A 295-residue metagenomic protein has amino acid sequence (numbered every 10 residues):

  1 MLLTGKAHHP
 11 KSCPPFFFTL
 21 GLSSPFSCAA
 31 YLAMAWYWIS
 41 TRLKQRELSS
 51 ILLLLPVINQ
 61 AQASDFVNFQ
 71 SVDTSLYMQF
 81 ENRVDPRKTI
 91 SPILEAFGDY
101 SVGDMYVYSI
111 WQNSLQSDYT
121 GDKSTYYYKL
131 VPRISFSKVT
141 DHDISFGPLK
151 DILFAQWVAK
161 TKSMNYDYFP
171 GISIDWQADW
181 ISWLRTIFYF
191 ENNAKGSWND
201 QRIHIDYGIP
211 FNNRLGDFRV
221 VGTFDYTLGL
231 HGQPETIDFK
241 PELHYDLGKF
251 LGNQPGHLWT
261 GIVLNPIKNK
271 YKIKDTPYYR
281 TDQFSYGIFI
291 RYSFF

Functional and structural regions predicted by a protein language model:
M1-V67: Cleavable N-terminal export/targeting peptides
Q62-N113: Short glycine/proline- and aromatic-enriched beta-strand/turn motifs that initiate or cap beta-hairpins
S64-Q70, V102-Y106, F136-L153, Q177-R185 (+2 more regions): Short loop/turn motifs that connect adjacent beta-strands in outer-membrane beta-barrel proteins
T74-F80, V107-W111, F154-V158, T186-F190 (+3 more regions): Transmembrane beta-barrel strands of outer-membrane/channel proteins
R83-K88, S114-S124, A159-F169, E191-Q201 (+2 more regions): Solvent-exposed loop/turn segments connecting transmembrane beta-strands in outer-membrane beta-barrel proteins
L94, L130, P170-I174, I203-Y207 (+2 more regions): Membrane-embedded beta-strands of outer-membrane beta-barrel proteins, especially the hydrophobic/small aromatic
Y189-W259, N265-K270, Y292-F295: Outer-membrane beta-barrel transmembrane domain signature
D282-F295: Outer-membrane beta-barrel "beta-signal"
